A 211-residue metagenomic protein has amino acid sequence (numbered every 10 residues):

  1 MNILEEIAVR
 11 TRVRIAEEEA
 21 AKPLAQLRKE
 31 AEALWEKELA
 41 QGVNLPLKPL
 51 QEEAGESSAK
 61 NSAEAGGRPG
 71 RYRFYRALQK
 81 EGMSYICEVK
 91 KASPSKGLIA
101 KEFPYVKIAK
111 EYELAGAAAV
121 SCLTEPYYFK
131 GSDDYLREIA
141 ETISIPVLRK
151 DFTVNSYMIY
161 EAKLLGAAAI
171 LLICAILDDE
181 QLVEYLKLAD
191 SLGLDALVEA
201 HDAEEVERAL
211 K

Functional and structural regions predicted by a protein language model:
N2-G55, A59-A100: An N-cap/entry alpha-helix motif that binds or orients negatively charged groups
E6, S84-E88, A119, P146-L148 (+2 more regions): Structural preference for beta-strand elements that scaffold enzyme active sites
R10, K90-A92, E125, F152-T153 (+2 more regions): Active-site beta-loop-alpha junctions enriched in small/polar residues
E32, P69, S93-I99, A119-E138: Glycine-rich, proline-tolerant flexible connector loops at the mouths of alpha/beta enzymes
Y72, E81, K130-F152, V183-V198: Alpha-helix-loop-beta-strand connector modules within alpha/beta enzyme cores
V89-P104, P146-V154, L197-E199: Active-site mouth loops of central-metabolism enzymes
K101-V120, T142, I159-A168, L182-Y185 (+2 more regions): Alpha/beta enzyme core
T124, E138, I145-M158, L164-L165 (+2 more regions): Glycine- and Gly-Pro-enriched alpha-helical subdomains that act as flexible, kink-prone "lid/hinge" or packing modules
